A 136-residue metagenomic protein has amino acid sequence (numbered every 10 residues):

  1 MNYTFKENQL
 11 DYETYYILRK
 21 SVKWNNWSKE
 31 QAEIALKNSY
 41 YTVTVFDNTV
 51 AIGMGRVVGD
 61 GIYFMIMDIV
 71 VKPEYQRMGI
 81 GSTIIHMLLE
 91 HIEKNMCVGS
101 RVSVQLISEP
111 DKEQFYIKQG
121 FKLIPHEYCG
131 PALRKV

Functional and structural regions predicted by a protein language model:
M1-K29: Short amphipathic alpha-helix that is part of the acyltransferase structural core
L10-E13, G61, P110-Q114: Short alpha-helical
I34-T44, V102: A short helix-loop-beta-strand connector motif used in the catalytic cores of GNAT acetyltransferases and, in some
T44, V50-V58, Y63-M65, V70: Conserved beta-strand in the GNAT
Y75, G79-M87: Conserved acetyl-CoA pyrophosphate-binding loop and the N-cap/start of the following alpha-helix in GNAT-like
H86, E90, K94: Short, well-ordered alpha-helices that flank and scaffold nucleotide-derived cofactor binding pockets
K94-M96, S100-C129, L133-K135: Conserved active-site alpha-helix within GNAT-family acetyltransferase domains
